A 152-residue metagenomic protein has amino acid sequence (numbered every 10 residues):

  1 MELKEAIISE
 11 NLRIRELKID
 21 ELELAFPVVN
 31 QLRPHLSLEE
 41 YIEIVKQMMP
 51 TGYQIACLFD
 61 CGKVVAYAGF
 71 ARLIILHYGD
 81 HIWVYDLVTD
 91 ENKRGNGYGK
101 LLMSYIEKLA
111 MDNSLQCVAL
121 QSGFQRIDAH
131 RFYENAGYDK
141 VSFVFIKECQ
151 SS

Functional and structural regions predicted by a protein language model:
M1-E10, D139, F143-S152: Terminal substrate-recognition subdomain of acyl/acetyltransferases
I7-D80, E148-C149: Acetyl-CoA-dependent GNAT
Q54, Q116, D139: Short acidic/polar active-site loop segments enriched in Thr and Asp
L73-V84, R94, K140-V141: A conserved beta-turn-beta hairpin within the catalytic core of GNAT-like acetyltransferases that forms part
T89, G95-K108, N135: Conserved acetyl-CoA-binding loop-helix of GNAT-fold acetyltransferases
K100, F124-F143, K147: Conserved active-site alpha-helix within GNAT-family acetyltransferase domains
M103, A110-S122: Conserved GNAT acetyl-CoA-binding A-motif
